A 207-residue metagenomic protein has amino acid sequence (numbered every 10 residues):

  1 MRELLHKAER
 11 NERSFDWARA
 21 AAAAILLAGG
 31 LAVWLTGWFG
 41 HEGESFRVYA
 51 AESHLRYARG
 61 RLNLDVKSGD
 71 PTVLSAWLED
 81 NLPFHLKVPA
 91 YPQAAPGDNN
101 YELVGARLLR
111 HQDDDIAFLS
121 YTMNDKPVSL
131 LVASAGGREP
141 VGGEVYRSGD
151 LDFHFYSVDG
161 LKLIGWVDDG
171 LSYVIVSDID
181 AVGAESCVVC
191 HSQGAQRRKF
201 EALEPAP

Functional and structural regions predicted by a protein language model:
M1-L5: A short, acidic loop/turn at secondary-structure junctions
F15-R19, L27-I116: Juxtamembrane extracytoplasmic segments of single-/few-pass membrane proteins
L103, S134-W166: Short Gly/Thr-rich strand-loop-strand
H111, Y121-N124, W166-D168: Active-site beta-strand termini and strand-to-loop segments that position acidic
I116-G136: A short acidic-to-branched-hydrophobic micro-motif
L130-V132, L171-D178: Short, well-ordered beta-strand elements
A184-Q193: The canonical Cys-X-X-Cys-His
E201-P207: Short cysteine/histidine-rich metal-coordination sites, predominantly Zn2+-binding motifs
